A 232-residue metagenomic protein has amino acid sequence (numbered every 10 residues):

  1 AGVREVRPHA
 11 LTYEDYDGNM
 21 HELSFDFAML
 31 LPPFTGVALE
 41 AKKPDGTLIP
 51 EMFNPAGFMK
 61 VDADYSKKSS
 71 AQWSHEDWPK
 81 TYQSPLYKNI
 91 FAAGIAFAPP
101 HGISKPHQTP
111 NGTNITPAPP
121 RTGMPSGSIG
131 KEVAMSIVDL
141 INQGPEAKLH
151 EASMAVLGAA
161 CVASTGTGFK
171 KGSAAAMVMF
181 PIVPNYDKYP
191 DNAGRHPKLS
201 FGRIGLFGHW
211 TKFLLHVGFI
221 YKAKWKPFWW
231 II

Functional and structural regions predicted by a protein language model:
A1-A10: A conserved short coil-to-beta-strand element within the FAD-binding core of flavoproteins
V3, T81-Y82, E151-A152: Short secondary-structure boundary/capping segments
E5-V6, P85, S164: Generic beta-strand structural signal
H9, E22-F27: Conserved acidic residues
E14-H21: A structured beta-alpha segment of the ubiquitous adenosine-cofactor-binding alpha/beta core
D26-F27, L31-S126: FAD-site-proximal beta/loop scaffold in flavoenzymes
T122, I129-I232: C-terminal, flexible cofactor-proximal segment of oxidoreductases
